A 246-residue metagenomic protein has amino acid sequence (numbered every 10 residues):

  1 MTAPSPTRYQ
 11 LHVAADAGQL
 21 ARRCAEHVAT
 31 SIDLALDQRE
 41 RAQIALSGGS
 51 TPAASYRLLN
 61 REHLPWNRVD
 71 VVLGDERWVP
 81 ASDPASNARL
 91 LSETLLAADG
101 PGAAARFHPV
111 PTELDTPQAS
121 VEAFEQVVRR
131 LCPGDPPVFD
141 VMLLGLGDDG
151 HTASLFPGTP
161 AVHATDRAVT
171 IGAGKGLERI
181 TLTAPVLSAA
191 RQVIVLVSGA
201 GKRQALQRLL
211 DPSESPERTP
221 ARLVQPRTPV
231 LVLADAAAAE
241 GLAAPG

Functional and structural regions predicted by a protein language model:
M1-I44, D99: N-terminal glycine-/serine-/threonine-rich phosphate-binding loop
T2-R8, N67-L143: Ligand-binding beta-strand-loop-alpha-helix segment within the catalytic cores of soluble metabolic enzymes
D33-E62: Glycine-rich N-terminal segment of FAD-binding domains in flavoprotein oxidoreductases, spanning the beta-loop-helix
L46-T51, L144-D148, S198: Glycine-rich beta-strand-to-loop/alpha-helix junction loops that act as flexible
L58-W66, R89-S92, P157-T165, D211-P212: A glycine- and small-aliphatic-rich helix-loop capping segment at beta-alpha/alpha-beta transitions that lines
A119-V121, A153-G158, A205-L209, A244: A short secondary-structure junction signal
V141-P185: Class I SAM-dependent methyltransferase SAM-binding "motif I" and its flanking Rossmann-like core
L187-G246: C-terminal functional extensions of proteins
